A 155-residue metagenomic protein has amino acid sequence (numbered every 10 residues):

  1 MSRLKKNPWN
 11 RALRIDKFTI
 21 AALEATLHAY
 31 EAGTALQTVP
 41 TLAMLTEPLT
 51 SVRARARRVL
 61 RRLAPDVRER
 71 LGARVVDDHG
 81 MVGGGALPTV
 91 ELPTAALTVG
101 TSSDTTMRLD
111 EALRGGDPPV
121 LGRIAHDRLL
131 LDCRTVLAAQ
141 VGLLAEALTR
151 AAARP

Functional and structural regions predicted by a protein language model:
M1-A64: Active-site C-terminal subdomain of aminotransferase-like
R53-A139, L143: Conserved C-terminal alpha-helix-loop-beta "cap" of PLP-dependent enzymes that closes/shapes the active-site mouth
L144-T149: Basic, glycine-rich
R150-P155: Catalytic-site microenvironment of enzymes that process N-acetyl-hexosamine-containing cell-wall polysaccharides
